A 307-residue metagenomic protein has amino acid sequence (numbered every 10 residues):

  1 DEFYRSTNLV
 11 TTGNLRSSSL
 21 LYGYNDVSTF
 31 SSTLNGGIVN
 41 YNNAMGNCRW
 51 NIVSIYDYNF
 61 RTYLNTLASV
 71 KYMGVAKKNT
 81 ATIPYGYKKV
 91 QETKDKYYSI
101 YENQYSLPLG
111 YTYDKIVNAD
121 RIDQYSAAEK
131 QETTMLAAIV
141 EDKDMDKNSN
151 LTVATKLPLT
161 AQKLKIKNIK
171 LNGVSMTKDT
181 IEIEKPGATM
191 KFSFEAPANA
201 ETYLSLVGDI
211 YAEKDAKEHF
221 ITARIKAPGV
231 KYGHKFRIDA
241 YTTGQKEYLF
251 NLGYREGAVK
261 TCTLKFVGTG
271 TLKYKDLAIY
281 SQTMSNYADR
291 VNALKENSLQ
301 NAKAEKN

Functional and structural regions predicted by a protein language model:
D1-N307: Soluble catalytic regions of membrane-associated enzymes that act on cell-envelope and secretory-pathway components
